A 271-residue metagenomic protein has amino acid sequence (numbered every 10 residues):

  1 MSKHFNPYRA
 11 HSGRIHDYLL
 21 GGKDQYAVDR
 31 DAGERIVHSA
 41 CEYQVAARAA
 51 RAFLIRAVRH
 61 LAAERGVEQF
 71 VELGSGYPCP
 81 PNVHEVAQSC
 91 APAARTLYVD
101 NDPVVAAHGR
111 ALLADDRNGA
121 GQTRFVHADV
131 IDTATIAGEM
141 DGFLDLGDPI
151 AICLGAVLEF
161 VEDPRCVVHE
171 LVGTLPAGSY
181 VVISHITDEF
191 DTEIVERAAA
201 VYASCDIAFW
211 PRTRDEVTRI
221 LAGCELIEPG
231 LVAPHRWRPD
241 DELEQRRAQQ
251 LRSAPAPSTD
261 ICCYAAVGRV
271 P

Functional and structural regions predicted by a protein language model:
M1-A128, T133-A134, G138-L146, V172: Rossmann-like AdoMet
V126, I150-L154, V167-V168, T174-D188: Conserved beta-strand signature within the Rossmann-like core of class I S-adenosyl-L-methionine
D129-A134, L158-R165: Active-site glycine- and acidic-residue-rich loops that bind and position anionic ligands or nucleotide-like cofactors
L144-L158: Short SAM/SAH-binding signature in class I
L171-V172, L221: Class I S-adenosylmethionine-dependent transferase superfamily signal
D191-C205: Short, glycine-/aromatic-enriched active-site segment of Class I SAM-dependent methyltransferases
D206-L231: Short alpha-helix
G230, P239-P271: Core SAM-dependent methyltransferase catalytic element
